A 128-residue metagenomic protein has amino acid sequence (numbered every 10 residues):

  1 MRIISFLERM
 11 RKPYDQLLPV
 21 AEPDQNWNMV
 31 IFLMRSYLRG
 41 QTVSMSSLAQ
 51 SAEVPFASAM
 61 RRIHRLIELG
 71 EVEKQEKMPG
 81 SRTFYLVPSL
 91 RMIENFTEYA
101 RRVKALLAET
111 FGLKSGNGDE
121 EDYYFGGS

Functional and structural regions predicted by a protein language model:
I4-I31: Short alpha-helical segments that sit at the start of domains
Y14, E94-S128: Amphipathic alpha-helical dimerization/coiled-coil segments that flank or bridge DNA-binding/regulatory modules
I31-L38: Short, locally clustered residues in the helix-turn-helix/winged-helix DNA-binding domain
R39-Q50: Short acidic, hydrophobic short linear motifs in intrinsically disordered regions
S44, K77-A100: Short, cationic-aromatic polyanion-contact patches
Q50, V54, E94-F96: Anionic, Ser/Thr-rich low-complexity intrinsically disordered regions
E53-E68: Short amphipathic alpha-helical interaction segments
I67-K77: A short, conserved structural fragment
